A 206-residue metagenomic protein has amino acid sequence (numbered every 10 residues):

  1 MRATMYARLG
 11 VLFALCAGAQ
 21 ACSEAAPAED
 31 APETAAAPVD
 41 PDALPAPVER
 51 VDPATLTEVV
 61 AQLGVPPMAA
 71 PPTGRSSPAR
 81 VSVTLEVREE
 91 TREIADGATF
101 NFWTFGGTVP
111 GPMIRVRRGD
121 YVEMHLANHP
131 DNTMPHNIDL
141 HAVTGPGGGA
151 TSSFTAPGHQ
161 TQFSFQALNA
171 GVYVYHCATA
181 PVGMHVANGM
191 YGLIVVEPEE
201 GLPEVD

Functional and structural regions predicted by a protein language model:
M1-G10: Bacterial N-terminal signal peptides that target proteins for export
G18-A21: C-terminal motif of bacterial Sec signal peptides marking the signal peptidase cleavage site
E24-G147, S152, P157-Q160, V196 (+1 more regions): N-terminal, post-signal-peptide metal-ligating segments of extracellular/periplasmic oxidoreductases, dominated by
G119-D120, A167-Y173: Short tyrosine-centred short linear motifs in exposed loops/low-complexity segments
A127-H129, A178-V182: Beta-strand-rich extracellular modules
M134, A187-M190: Extracellular and select intracellular beta-sandwich modules with Ser/Thr-enriched, small-residue motifs on
Q162-F165: Exposed aromatic-hydrophobic patches
L193-E199: Short beta-strand edge segments in extracellular beta-sheet folds
